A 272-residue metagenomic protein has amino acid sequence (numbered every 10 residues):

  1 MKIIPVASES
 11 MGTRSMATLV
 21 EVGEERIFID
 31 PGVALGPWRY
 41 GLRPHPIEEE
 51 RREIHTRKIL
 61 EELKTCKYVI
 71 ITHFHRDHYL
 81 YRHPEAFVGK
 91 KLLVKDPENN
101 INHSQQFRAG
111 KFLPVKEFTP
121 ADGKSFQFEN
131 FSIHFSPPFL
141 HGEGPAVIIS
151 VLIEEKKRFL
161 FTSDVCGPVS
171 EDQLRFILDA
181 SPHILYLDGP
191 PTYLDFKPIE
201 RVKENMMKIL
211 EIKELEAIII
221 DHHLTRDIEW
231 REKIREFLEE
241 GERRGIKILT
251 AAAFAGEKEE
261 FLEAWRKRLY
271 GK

Functional and structural regions predicted by a protein language model:
M1-K64, A109-D172, F176, E259-K272: Core dinuclear metal-dependent hydrolase active-site scaffold
T13-R14, F74-L80, N100-N102, C166-E171 (+3 more regions): Active-site environment of divalent metal-dependent phosphoester hydrolases
E21-I27, W38, Y81-N99, L215-A217 (+1 more regions): P-loop/Walker A phosphate-binding loop and immediately adjacent motor/lid segment at beta-alpha junctions
F28-G32, C66-D77, V94-K95, L160-V165 (+3 more regions): Active-site neighborhood of phospho(di)ester-bond hydrolases with catalytic His/Asp-centered motifs
R43-V94, D179-Y186, Y193: Active-site metal-binding motif and surrounding structural segment of the metallo-beta-lactamase
Y81, H103-S104, G144-I148, S163 (+3 more regions): A short secondary-structure junction signal
Y81-E85, D172-I177, K208, K233: A short acidic, amphipathic alpha-helical/loop segment
R201-K272: Binuclear metal-ion centers of metallo-dependent hydrolases, dominated by the metallo-beta-lactamase
